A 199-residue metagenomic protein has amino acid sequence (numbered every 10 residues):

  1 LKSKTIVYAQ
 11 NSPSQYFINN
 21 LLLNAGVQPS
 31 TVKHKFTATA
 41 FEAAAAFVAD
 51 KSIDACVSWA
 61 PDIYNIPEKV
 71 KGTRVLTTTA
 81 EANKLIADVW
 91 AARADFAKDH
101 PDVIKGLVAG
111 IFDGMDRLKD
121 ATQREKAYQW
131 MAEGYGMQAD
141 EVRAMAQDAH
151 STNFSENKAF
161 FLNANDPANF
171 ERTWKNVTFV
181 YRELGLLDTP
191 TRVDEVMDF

Functional and structural regions predicted by a protein language model:
L1-E68, L85, E171, K175: Bilobed "Venus flytrap"/periplasmic-binding protein-like clamshell domains and structurally analogous long
L1-T5, D99, D188-P190: Immediate post-signal peptide segment of exported/extracytoplasmic ligand-binding proteins
Y8, P29, A139, D188-T189: Residue-level detector of short coil/turn "hinge" positions at structural boundaries
Q10-N11, A94, F199: Fold-independent oxyanion-binding glycine-rich loops and adjacent beta-strand/coil segments at enzyme active sites
V27, K71-T73, L186: Short aromatic/hydrophobic-glycine micro-motifs
F41-M137: Pocket-lining segment of extracytoplasmic ligand-binding domains
K98-D188: Secondary-structure end/capping motifs
E183-F199: Hinge/cleft segment of the Venus flytrap/periplasmic-binding protein
